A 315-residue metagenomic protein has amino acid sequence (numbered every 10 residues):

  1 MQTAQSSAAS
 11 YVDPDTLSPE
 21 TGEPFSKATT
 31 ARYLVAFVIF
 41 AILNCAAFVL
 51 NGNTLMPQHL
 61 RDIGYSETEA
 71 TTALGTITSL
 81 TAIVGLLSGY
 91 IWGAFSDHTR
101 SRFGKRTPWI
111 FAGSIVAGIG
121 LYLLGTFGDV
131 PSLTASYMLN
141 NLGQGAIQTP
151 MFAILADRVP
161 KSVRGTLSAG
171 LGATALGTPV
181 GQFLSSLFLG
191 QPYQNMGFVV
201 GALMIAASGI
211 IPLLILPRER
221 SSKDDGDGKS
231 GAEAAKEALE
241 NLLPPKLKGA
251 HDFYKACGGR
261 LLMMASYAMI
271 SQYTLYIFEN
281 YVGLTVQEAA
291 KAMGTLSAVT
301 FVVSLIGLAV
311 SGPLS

Functional and structural regions predicted by a protein language model:
S6-A31, E219-G258: Juxtamembrane intracellular "pre-TM" segments in multi-pass secondary transporters
L17-A82, F253-G259, M263-G283: Helix-loop boundary and gating motifs at the non-cytosolic
I42, G120-L124, G128-I147: Hydrophobic core of transmembrane alpha-helices in multi-pass small-molecule transporters, especially MFS/SLC-type
S66-L80, T166-A169, L284-V302: Loop-to-transmembrane helix entry
T81-G85, G165-G190: Glycine-rich segments within core transmembrane alpha-helices of 12-TM secondary carriers
A82-L86, Y90, P179-V180, F301-A309: Residue-level signature of mid-helix packing/kink "hotspots" within the transmembrane helices of 12-pass Major
L87-F103, G307-S315: Helix-to-loop junctions at the C-terminal end of transmembrane segments in multipass secondary transporters
A112, M196-L214: Symmetry-related core transmembrane helices of the 12-TM Major Facilitator Superfamily/SLC fold
